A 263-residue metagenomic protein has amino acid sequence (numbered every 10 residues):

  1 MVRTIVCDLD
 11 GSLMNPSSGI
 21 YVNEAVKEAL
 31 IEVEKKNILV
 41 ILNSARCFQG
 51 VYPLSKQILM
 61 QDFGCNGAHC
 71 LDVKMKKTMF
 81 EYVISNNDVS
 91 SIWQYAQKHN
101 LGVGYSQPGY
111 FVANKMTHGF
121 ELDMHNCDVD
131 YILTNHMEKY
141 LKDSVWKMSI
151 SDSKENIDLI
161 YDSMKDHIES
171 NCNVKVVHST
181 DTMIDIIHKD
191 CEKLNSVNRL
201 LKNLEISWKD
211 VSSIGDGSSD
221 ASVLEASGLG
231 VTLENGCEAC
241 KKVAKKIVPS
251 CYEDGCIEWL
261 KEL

Functional and structural regions predicted by a protein language model:
M1-C7, K35, I206: Non-catalytic pre-domain segments flanking phosphatase-related domains
R3-G19, L224: Asp-based phosphoryl-transfer active-site loop
V22-F120: Active-site phosphate-binding/coordination module
V33, S44, M148, V197 (+3 more regions): Residue-level signal for inorganic ion chemistry
Q57-I58, N66, C172, A226-S227 (+1 more regions): Short, structured coil segments at secondary-structure junctions
Y95, H99-G102, S106-I214, S218-A226 (+1 more regions): Conserved acidic, metal-coordinating active-site core of Asp-based, Mg2+-dependent phosphoryl-transfer enzymes
A226, E234-L263: Asp-based, Mg2+/Mn2+-dependent phosphohydrolase catalytic module
